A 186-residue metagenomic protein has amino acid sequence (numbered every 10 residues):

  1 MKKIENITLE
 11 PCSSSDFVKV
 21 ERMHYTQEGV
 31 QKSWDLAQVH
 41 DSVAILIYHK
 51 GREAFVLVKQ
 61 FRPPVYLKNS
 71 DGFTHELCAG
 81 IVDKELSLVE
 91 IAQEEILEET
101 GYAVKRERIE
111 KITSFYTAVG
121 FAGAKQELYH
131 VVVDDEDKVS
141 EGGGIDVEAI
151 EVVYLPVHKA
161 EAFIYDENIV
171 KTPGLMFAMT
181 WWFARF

Functional and structural regions predicted by a protein language model:
M1, E5-T8, D71-H75, K84 (+4 more regions): Nudix hydrolase/Nudix homology domain
E10-A54: Acidic, metal-coordinating catalytic segment for phosphate/diphosphate chemistry, firing primarily on the Nudix
P11-S15, Y66, F115-Q126: Acidic pyrophosphate-coordinating catalytic loop
K19-V30, A118-K138: Active-site-adjacent beta-strand/loop module that shapes the phosphate/pyrophosphate-binding cleft
Y25, I47, L57, H130-V131 (+1 more regions): Conserved hydrophobic "DFG−1" position in protein kinase catalytic cores
E28, H49-R52, F61, V132-D137 (+2 more regions): Short loop segments at secondary-structure junctions
W34-A37, L46, A54-E94, G143-V147: Conserved Nudix-box catalytic region and its N-terminal flanking loop in Nudix hydrolases and closely related
D83-F115: Internal catalytic-core helix/loop-beta-alpha segment that presents or stabilizes conserved functional determinants
